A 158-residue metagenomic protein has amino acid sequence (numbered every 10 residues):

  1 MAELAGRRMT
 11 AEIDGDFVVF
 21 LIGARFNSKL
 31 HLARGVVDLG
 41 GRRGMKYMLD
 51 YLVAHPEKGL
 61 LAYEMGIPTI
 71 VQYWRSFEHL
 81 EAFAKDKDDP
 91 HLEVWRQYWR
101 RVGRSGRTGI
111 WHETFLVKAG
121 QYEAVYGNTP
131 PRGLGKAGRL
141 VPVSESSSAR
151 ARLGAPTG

Functional and structural regions predicted by a protein language model:
M1-G66, A82, G106-G158: Short S/T/G/P-rich N-terminal loop/turn motif that feeds into the first structured element of a domain
T69-I70: A generic structural motif
Y73-R75: Tryptophan-centric aromatic hotspots in well-structured domains and transmembrane helices
F77-G109: An amphipathic, aromatic/His-enriched active-site/gating alpha helix that lines ligand/cofactor pockets
